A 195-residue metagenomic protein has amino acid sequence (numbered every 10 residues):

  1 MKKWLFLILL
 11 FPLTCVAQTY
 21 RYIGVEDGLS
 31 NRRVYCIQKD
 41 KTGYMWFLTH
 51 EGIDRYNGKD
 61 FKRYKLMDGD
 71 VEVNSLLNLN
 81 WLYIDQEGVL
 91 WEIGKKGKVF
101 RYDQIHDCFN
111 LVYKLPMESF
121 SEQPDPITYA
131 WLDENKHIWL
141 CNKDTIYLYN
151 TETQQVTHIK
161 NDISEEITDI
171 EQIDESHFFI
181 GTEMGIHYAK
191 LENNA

Functional and structural regions predicted by a protein language model:
M1-A195: Carboxylate-rich, polar loop motifs that coordinate divalent cations or form catalytic acidic clusters
